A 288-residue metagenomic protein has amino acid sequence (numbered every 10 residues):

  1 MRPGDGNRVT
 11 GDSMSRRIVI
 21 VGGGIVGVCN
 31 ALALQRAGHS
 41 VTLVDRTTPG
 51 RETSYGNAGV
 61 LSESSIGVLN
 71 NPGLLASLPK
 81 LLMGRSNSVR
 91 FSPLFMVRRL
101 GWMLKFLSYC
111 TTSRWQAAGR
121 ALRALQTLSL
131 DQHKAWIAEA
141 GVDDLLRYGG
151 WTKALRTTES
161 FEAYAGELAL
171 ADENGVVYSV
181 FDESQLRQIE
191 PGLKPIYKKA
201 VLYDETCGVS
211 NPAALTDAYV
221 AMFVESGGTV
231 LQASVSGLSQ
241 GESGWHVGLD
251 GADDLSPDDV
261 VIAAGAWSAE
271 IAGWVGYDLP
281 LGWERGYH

Functional and structural regions predicted by a protein language model:
S15-G24: Beta1/beta-strand and adjacent pyrophosphate-binding region of the FAD-binding site in flavoprotein oxidoreductases
G27-V28: N-terminal Rossmann-fold NAD(P) dinucleotide-binding loop
A31, Q35, M222: Gly/Ala-rich phosphate-binding loop of Rossmann-like dinucleotide-binding domains, activating on the conserved
R36-Y55: Glycine-rich FAD pyrophosphate-binding loop
T47-E52, G251-H288: Central helical "cap/lid" subdomain
G56-A124, D144: Glycine-rich active-site loop/strand segments that organize a redox cofactor
L100-A221: Rossmann-like flavin
E183-I189, L231-W245: A conserved short coil-to-beta-strand element within the FAD-binding core of flavoproteins
